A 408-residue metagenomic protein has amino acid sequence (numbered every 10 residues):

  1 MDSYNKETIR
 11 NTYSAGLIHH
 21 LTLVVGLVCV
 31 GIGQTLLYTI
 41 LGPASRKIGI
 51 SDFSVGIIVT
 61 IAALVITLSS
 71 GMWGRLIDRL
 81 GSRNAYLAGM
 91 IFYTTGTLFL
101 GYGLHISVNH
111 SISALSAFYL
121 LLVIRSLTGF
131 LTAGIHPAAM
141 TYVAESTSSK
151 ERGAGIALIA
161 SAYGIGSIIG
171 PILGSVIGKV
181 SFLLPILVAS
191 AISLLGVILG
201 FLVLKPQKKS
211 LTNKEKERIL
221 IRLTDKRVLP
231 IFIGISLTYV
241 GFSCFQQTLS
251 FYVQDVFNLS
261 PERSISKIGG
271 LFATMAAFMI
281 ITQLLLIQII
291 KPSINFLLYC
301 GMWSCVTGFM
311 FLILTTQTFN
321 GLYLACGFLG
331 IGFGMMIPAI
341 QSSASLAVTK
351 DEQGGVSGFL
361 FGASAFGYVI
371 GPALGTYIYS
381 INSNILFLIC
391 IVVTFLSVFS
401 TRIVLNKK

Functional and structural regions predicted by a protein language model:
D2-L17, K205-I233: Juxtamembrane intracellular "pre-TM" segments in multi-pass secondary transporters
Y13-A63, Y239-N258: Helix-loop boundary and gating motifs at the non-cytosolic
V28, H110-G134, N320-M335: Hydrophobic core of transmembrane alpha-helices in multi-pass small-molecule transporters, especially MFS/SLC-type
L64-L68, K267-I290: Transmembrane alpha-helices of Major Facilitator/SLC transporters
S69-S82, I281-N295, Y379: Helix-to-loop junctions at the C-terminal end of transmembrane segments in multipass secondary transporters
I91-A114, S304-Q317: C-terminal ends and interior cores of transmembrane alpha-helices in multi-pass membrane transporters/permeases
I124-Y163: Cytoplasmic helix-loop-helix junction between adjacent transmembrane helices in 12-TM secondary transporters
I294-I340: C-terminal transmembrane helical hairpin of 12-TM major facilitator-type secondary transporters
